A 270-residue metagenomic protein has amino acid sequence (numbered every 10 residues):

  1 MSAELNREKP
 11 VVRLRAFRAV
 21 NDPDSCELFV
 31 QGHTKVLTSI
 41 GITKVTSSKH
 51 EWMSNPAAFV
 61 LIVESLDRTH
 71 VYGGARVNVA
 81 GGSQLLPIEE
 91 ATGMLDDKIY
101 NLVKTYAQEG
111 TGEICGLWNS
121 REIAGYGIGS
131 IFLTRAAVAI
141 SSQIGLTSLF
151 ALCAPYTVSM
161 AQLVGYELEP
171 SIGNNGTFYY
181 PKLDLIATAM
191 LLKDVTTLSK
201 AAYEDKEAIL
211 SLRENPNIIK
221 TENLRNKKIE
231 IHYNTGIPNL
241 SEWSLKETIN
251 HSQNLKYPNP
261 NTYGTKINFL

Functional and structural regions predicted by a protein language model:
M1-T43, E51-S54, S142-Q143, T147-L270: Terminal substrate-recognition subdomain of acyl/acetyltransferases
W52-I62, G82-L86: A short helix-loop-beta-strand connector motif used in the catalytic cores of GNAT acetyltransferases and, in some
A58-G74: Conserved beta-hairpin
I62-E64, R76, A189-K193: Short, well-ordered beta-strand micro-motif
V71-G74, E113, S148-L152: A structural signal for short, well-ordered beta-strand segments and their strand-loop junctions that often border
R76-S120, P181: Conserved acyl-donor/pantetheine-binding loop and adjacent beta-alpha core of acyl/acetyltransferases and related
D96, I114, V138-A139, L149: Aromatic (often tryptophan-rich) hydrophobic motifs at membrane interfaces
G125-A139: Conserved acetyl-CoA-binding loop-helix of GNAT-fold acetyltransferases
